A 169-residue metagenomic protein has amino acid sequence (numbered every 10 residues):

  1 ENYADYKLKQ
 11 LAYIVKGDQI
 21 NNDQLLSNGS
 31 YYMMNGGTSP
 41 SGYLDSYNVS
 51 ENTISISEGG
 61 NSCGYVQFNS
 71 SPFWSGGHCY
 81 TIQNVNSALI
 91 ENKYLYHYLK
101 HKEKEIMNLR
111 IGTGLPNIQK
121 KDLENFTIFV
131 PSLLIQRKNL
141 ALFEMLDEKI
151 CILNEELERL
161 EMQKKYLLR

Functional and structural regions predicted by a protein language model:
E1-Q19, Q24-G36, N125, L133 (+1 more regions): Non-catalytic DNA-recognition/assembly elements of restriction-modification systems
E1-Y6, F129-R169: Amphipathic alpha-helical coiled-coil/heptad-repeat segments
Y13, K100-E103, T127: Amphipathic, well-packed alpha-helical segments that form the structural scaffold of globular domains
K16-G17, S39, E103-K104, K165: Generic structural signal for secondary-structure transition and capping sites
N35-K102, I111-G114, Q119-L123: A short beta-sheet element
E103-M107, D147: Short amphipathic alpha-helical signal-transduction/dimerization elements
